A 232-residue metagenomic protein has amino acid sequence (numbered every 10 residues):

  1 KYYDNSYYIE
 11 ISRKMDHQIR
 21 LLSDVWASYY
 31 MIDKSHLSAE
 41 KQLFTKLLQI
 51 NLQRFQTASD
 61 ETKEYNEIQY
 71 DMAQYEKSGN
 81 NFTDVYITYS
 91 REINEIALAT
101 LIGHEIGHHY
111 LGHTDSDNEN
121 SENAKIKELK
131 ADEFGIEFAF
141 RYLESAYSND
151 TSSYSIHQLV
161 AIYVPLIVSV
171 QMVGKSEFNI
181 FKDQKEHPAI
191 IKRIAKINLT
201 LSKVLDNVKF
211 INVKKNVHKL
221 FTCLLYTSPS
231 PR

Functional and structural regions predicted by a protein language model:
K1-A99, I106, L111-D115: Peri-catalytic and regulatory segments of divalent metal-dependent proteins
S28, I32, I50, A58 (+3 more regions): Surface-exposed polar/charged interaction patches
I87-R141, I180-A189, R193, I197-N207: Extended amphipathic secondary-structure runs
H104, L220-L224: Short, intrinsically disordered, charge-balanced linker/junction segments flanking boundaries in proteins
T114-F178, F221: Short helix/loop segments within enzyme catalytic domains that coordinate or immediately flank catalytic cofactors
F210-V213: Helicase C-terminal subdomain and adjacent C-terminal extension
Y226-P231: Conserved small/polar residues in nucleotide/adenosyl-binding loops
